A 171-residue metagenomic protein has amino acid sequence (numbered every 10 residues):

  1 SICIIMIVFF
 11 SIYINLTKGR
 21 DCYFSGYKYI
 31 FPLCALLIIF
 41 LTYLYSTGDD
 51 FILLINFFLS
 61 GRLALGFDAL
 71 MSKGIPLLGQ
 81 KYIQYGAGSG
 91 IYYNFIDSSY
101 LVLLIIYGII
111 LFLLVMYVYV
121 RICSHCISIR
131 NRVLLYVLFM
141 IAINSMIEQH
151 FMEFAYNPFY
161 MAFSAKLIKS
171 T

Functional and structural regions predicted by a protein language model:
S1-I14, I105-I109, I147-F154: Helix-loop-helix junctions and helix-breaking kinks within/between transmembrane helices of multi-pass membrane
S1-L44, S124, I129-R132: Hydrophobic alpha-helical segments of polytopic membrane proteins
I7, V137-A142, M152-T171: Transmembrane alpha-helices of multi-pass inner-membrane enzymes
K28-I39, L78-G88, S124, P158-K169: Juxtamembrane/interfacial segments around transmembrane helices
A35-Y43, L138-Q149: Aromatic-anchored segments of alpha-helical transmembrane domains
T47-Y107: Long extracytoplasmic/lumenal interhelical loops at the membrane interface of multi-pass membrane proteins
A69, G86-G90, V115, I122 (+1 more regions): Active-site-proximal flexible loops/turns
Y107-A142, L167: Hydrophobic transmembrane alpha-helices and their immediate junctions
